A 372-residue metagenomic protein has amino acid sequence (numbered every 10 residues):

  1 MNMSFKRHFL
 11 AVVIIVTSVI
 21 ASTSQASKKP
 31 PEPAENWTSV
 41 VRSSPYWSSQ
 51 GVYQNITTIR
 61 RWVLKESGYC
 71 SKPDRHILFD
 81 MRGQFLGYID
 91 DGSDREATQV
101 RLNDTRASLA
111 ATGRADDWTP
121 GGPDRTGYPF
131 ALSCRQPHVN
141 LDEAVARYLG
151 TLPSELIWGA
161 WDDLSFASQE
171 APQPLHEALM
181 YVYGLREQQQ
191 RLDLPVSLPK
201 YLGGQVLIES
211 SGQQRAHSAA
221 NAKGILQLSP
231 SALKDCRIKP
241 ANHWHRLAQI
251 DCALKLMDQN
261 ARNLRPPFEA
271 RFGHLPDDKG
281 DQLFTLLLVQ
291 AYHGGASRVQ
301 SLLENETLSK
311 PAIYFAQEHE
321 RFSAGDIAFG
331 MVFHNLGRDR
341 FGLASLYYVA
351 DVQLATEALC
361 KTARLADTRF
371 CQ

Functional and structural regions predicted by a protein language model:
N2-H217, S231, D251, K255-D281 (+1 more regions): Cell-wall glycan-active module
L202, I225, V289: Extracellular structured ligand-interaction cores
A216-D235: Short, surface-exposed glycine/acidic/tryptophan-bearing loops
A222, W244, D277-Q282: A glycine-rich, coil/turn loop motif that links secondary-structure elements
C236-K239, D278: A short, mixed-charge helix-start or loop-turn motif at secondary-structure junctions
P240-Q249: A short, structured beta-strand-centered segment in the mid-to-C-terminal lobe of catalytic cores from group-transfer
